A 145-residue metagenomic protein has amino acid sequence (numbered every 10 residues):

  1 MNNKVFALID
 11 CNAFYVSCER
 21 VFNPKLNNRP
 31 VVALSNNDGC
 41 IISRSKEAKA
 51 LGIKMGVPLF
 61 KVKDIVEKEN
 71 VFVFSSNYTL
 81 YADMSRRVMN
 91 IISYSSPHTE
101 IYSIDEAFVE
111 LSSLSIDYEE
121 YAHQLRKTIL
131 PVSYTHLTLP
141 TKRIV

Functional and structural regions predicted by a protein language model:
M1-L137: Gly/Gly-Pro- and Ser/Thr-rich, intrinsically disordered tail segments characteristic of DNA damage-repair and tolerance
H136, T141-V145: Single conserved hydrophobic/aromatic residue that forms the stacking wall/gate of nucleotide- or nucleobase-binding
